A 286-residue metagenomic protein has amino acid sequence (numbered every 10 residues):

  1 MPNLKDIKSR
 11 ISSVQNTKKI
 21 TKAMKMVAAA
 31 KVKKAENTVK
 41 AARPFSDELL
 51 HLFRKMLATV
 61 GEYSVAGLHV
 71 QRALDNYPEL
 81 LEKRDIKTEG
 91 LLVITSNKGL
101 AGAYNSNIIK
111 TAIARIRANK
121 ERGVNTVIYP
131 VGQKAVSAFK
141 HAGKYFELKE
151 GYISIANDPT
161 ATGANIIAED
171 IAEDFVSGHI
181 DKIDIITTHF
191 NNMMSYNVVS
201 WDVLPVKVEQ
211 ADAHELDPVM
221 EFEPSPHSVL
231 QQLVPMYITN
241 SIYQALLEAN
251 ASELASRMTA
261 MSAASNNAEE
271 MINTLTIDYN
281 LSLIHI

Functional and structural regions predicted by a protein language model:
M1-I284: C-terminal beta-strand-loop-alpha-helix "lid" module of Rossmann-like NAD(P)-dependent dehydrogenases
